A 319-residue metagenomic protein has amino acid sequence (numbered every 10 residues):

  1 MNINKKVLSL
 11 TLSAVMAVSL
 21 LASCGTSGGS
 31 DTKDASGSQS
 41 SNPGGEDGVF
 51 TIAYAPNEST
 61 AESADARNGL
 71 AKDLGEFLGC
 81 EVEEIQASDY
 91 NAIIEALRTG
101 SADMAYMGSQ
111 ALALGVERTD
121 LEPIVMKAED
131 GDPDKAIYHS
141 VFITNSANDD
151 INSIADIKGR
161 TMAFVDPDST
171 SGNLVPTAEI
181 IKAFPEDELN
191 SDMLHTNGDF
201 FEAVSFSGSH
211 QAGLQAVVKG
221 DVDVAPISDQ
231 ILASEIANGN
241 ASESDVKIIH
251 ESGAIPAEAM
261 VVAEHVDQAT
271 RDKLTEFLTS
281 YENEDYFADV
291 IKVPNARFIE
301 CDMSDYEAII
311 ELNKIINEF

Functional and structural regions predicted by a protein language model:
S19-S23: C-terminal motif of bacterial Sec signal peptides marking the signal peptidase cleavage site
G29, T161-E179, K273-F319: Ligand-binding clefts/hinges and TM-proximal coupling segments of bilobed small-molecule sensing domains
S40-R67, S169-S171: Extracytoplasmic "Venus flytrap"
V49-F50, S59-E81, E235, D285-Y286 (+1 more regions): Short, polar/charged alpha-helical segment
T51, A55-P56, V125-V141, N197-D199 (+2 more regions): Periplasmic-binding protein-like
E84-E95, T99, G108, E188-Q215: Short helix-initiation/N-cap motifs at beta->coil->alpha
S109-D120, P176-K182, Q215-E243, A254: A ligand-binding cleft/hinge motif common to bilobed small-molecule-binding domains
A128-F184: A conserved helix-loop-strand patch within extracytoplasmic ligand-binding domains of the periplasmic binding
